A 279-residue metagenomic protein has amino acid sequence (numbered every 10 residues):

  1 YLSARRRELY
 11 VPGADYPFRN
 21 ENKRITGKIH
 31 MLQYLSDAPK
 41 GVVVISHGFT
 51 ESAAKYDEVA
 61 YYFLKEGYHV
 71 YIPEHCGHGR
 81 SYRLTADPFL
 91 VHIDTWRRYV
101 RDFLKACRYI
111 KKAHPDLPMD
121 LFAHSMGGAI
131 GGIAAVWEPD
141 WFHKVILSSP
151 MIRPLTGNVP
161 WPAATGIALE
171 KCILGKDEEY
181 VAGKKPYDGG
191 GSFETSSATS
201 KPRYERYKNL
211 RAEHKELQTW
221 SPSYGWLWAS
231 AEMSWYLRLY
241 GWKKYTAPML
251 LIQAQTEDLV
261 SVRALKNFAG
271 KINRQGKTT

Functional and structural regions predicted by a protein language model:
Y1-L35: N-terminal cap/lid segment of alpha/beta-hydrolase-fold proteins
G48-E51: Active-site glycine-rich loops that stabilize anionic/oxyanionic intermediates across multiple enzyme folds
A53, A60-A86: Conserved alpha/beta-hydrolase
V91-K111: Alpha/beta-hydrolase active-site loop
M126, I130-Q218: Alpha/beta-hydrolase-fold enzymes
Y245, L251-Q253, E257: Short beta-strand/loop motif that positions the catalytic acidic residue of the alpha/beta-hydrolase fold
A247, S261-K271: Short alpha-helix in the alpha/beta-hydrolase fold that links the catalytic acid
G270-T279: Catalytic histidine neighborhood in serine/cysteine hydrolases with alpha/beta-hydrolase-type architecture
